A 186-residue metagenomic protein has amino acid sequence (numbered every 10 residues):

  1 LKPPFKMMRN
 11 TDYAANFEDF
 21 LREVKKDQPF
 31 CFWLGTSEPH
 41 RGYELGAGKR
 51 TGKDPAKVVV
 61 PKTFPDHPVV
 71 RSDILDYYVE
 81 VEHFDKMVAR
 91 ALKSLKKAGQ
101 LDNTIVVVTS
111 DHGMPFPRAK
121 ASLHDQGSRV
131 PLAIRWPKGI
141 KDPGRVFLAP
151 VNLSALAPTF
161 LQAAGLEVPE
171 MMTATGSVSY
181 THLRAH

Functional and structural regions predicted by a protein language model:
L1-K2, I140-D142: Active-site segment of extracytoplasmic enzymes that catalyze sulfate/phosphate-ester chemistry
K6-Y13, E80-F84: Phosphate/oxyanion-binding active-site loops and adjacent basic polyanion-contact surfaces
N10-V60, A89, K96-V107, M114-P117 (+1 more regions): Active-site regions of oxyanion-processing enzymes, predominantly non-cytosolic
L21, L92, F160, A164-G165: Short, hydrophobic alpha-helical segments
C31-G35, V81-F84, V88, L95 (+3 more regions): Beta-strand elements within well-structured catalytic alpha/beta cores of enzymes that handle phosphate/sulfate esters
P61-D73, W136-K141: Short glycine/proline-rich turn/loop motifs
R71-K86, S122-V130, K141-P158, A164-S177: A short beta-strand-to-alpha-helix junction
T181-H186: Conserved small/polar residues in nucleotide/adenosyl-binding loops
